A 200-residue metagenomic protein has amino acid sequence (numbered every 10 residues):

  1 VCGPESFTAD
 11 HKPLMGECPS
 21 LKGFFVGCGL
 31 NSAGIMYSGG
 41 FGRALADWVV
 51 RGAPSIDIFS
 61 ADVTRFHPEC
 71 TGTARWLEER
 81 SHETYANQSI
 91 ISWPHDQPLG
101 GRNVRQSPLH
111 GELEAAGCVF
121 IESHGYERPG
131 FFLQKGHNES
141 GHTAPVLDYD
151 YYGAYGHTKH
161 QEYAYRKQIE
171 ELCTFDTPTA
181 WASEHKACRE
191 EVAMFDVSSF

Functional and structural regions predicted by a protein language model:
V1-R105: C-terminal catalytic lobe of FAD-dependent flavoproteins
I56-F200: Glycine/proline-enriched, intrinsically flexible loops and inter-domain linkers
